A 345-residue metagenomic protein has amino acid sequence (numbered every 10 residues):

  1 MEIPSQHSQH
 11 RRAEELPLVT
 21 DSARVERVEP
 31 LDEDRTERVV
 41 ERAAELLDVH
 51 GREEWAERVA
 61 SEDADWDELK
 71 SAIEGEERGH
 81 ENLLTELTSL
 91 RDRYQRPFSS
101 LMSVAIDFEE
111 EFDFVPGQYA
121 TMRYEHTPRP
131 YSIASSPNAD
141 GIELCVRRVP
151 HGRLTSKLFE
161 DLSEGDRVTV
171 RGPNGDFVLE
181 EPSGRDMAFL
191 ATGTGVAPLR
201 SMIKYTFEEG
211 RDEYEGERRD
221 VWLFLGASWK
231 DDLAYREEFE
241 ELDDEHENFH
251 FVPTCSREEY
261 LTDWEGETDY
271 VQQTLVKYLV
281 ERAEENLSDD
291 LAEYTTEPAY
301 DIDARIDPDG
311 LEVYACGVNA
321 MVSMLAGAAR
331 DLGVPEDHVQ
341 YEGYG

Functional and structural regions predicted by a protein language model:
M1-S99, N286-Y294, G343: Haloarchaeal acidic low-complexity proteome signature biased toward cell-envelope/secretome components but also
E2, H10, D231-G345: Reductase modules of NAD(P)H-dependent flavoproteins
T88-F189, S256, D337-G345: FAD-binding FR-type
G117, G195, V318: Short, conserved phosphate/pyrophosphate- and ester-handling motifs at nucleotide-, phospho-/glycolipid
L144, F189, L223-L225, P253 (+1 more regions): Structural beta-sheet core signal
M187-M202: A phosphate-binding catalytic loop at a beta-strand-loop-alpha-helix junction that coordinates phosphoryl groups
R200-D212: Histidine-anchored nucleotide/phosphate-binding helix
E217-A227, H250-C255: Short internal beta-strands
